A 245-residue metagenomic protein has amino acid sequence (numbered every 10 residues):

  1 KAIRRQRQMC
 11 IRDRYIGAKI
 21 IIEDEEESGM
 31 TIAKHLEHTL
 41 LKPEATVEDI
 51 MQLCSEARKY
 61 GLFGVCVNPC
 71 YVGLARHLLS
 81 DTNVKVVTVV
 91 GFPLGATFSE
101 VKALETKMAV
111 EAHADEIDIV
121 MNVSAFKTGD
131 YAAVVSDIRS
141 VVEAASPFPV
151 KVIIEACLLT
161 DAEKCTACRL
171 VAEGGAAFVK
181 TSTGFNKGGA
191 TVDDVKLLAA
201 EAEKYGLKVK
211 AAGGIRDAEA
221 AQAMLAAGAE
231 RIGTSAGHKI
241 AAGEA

Functional and structural regions predicted by a protein language model:
K1-R7, I11-D13: Single conserved hydrophobic/aromatic residue that forms the stacking wall/gate of nucleotide- or nucleobase-binding
I11-M30: Short, Lys/Arg-enriched N-terminal segments with co-localized hydrophobic residues within the first ~10-30 amino acids
M30-Y60, C70-F92, F98-V209, D217-H238: Alpha/beta enzyme core
V67, A212: Small/polar loops that bind or transfer phosphate-bearing groups
A241-A245: Short histidine
